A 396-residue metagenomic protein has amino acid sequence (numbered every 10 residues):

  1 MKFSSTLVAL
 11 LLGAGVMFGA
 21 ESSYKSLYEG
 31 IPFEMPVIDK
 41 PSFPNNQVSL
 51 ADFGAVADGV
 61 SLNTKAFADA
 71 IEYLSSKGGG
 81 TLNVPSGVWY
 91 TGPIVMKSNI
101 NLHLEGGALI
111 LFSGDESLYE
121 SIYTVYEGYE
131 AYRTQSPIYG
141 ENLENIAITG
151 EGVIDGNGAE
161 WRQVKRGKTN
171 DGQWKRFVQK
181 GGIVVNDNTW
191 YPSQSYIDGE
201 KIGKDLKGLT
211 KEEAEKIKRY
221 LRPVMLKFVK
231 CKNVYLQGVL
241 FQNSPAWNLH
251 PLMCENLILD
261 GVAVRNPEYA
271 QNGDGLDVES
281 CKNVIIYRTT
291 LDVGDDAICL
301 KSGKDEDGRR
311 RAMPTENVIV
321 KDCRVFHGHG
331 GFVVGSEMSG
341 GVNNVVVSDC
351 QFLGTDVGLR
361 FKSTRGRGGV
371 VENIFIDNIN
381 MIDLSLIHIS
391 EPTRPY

Functional and structural regions predicted by a protein language model:
K2-K230, Y235-L240, A246, D260-V262 (+3 more regions): Extracellular "leader-to-stem" segments immediately downstream of a signal peptide or signal-anchor in secreted/lumenal
E72-S75, V345, T364, V370 (+2 more regions): Non-core capping and flanking segments associated with repeat-based/extracellular domains
G106-G107, E144-G152, K232-Q242, E255-P267 (+6 more regions): Right-handed parallel beta-helix
P137, M225, N248, G275 (+4 more regions): Structural detector of coil-to-beta-strand junctions
A159, C254, G303-D305, G335-E337 (+1 more regions): Active-site beta-loop-alpha junctions enriched in small/polar residues
L249, M338-S339, G366-G368: Solvent-exposed loop/turn segments connecting transmembrane beta-strands in outer-membrane beta-barrel proteins
I387-Y396: Single conserved hydrophobic/aromatic residue that forms the stacking wall/gate of nucleotide- or nucleobase-binding
